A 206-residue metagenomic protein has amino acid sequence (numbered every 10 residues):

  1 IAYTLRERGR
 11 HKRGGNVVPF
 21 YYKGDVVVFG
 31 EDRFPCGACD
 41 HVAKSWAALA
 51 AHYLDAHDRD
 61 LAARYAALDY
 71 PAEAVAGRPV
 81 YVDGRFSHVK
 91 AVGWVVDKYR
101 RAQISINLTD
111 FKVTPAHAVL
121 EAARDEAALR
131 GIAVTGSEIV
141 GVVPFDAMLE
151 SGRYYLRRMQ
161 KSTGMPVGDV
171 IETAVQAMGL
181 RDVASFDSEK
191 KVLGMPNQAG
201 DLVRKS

Functional and structural regions predicted by a protein language model:
I1-S206: Long, contiguous binding/interaction regions
